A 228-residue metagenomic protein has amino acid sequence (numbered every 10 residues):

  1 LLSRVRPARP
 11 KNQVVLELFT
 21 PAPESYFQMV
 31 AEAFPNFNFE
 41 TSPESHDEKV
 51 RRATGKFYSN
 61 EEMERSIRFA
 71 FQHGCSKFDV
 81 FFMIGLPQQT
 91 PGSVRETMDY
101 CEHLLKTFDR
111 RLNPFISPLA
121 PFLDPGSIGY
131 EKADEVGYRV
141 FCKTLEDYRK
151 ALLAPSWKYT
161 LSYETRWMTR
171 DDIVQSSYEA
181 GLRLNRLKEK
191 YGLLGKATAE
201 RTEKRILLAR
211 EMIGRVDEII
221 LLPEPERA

Functional and structural regions predicted by a protein language model:
L1, E62-G92, K204-A228: Glycine/serine-rich loop-strand microenvironments at binding/catalytic pocket rims
L1-K77: Conserved SAM/AdoMet-binding glycine-rich loop
L2-V5, T90-F108, V136: Short, electropositive alpha-helical surface patch
A8, S66-F78, L104-L112, R170 (+1 more regions): A structural motif corresponding to the C-terminal end of an alpha-helix and its immediate exit/capping segment
N12-L16, F78-D79, D109-P118: Acidic/polar loop patches that form or flank catalytic/metal-binding clefts of enzymes that bind anionic ligands
T41, C101, I116: Conserved, mostly hydrophobic/aromatic
K49-T54, I84-G92, F108-D171: Flexible glycine/acidic-rich beta-alpha junction loops that bind and position SAM and/or redox cofactors in anaerobic
R149-A228: Radical SAM enzyme core and accessory elements
